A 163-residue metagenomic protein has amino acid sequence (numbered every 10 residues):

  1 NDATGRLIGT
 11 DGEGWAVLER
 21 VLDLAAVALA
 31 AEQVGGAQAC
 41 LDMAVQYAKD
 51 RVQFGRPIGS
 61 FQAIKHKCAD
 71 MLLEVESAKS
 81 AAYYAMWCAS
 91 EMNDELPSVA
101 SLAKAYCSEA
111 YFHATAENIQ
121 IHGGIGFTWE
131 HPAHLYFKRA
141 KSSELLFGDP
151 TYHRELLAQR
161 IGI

Functional and structural regions predicted by a protein language model:
N1-R20: A short, charged helix-loop
D11, E19-I163: Alpha-helical interface subdomain recognition
